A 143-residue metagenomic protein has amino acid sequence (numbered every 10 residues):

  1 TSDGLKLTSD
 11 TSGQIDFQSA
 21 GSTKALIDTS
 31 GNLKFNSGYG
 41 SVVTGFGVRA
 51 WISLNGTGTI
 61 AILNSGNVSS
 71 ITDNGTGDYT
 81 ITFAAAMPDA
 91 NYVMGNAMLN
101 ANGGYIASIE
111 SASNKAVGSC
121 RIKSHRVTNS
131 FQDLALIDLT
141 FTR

Functional and structural regions predicted by a protein language model:
T1, Q14-Q18, L54-G66, G95-G104: Short, solvent-exposed secondary-structure boundary motifs
T1-Y39: Beta-strand-rich receptor-binding modules of extracellular spikes/adhesins
K6, S69-D73, S108-A112: Short amphipathic beta-strand and strand-loop transition segments with alternating hydrophobic
S9, S19, D73, F83-M87 (+1 more regions): Non-cytosolic beta-sheet module surface loops
S12-Q14, N91-V93, L136-D138: Exposed beta-strand and adjacent loop surfaces of beta-rich binding modules that mediate intermolecular recognition
F17, Y92-A97, S119-S124: Short, hydrophobic/proline-enriched secondary-structure or compact coil segments at domain edges
G31-D89, K115-R143: Extracellular receptor-binding modules and their adjoining Ser/Thr/Gly/Asp/Asn-rich linkers
P88-K115: Terminal beta-strand-rich extracellular "head" domains that mediate receptor/glycan or other ligand binding
